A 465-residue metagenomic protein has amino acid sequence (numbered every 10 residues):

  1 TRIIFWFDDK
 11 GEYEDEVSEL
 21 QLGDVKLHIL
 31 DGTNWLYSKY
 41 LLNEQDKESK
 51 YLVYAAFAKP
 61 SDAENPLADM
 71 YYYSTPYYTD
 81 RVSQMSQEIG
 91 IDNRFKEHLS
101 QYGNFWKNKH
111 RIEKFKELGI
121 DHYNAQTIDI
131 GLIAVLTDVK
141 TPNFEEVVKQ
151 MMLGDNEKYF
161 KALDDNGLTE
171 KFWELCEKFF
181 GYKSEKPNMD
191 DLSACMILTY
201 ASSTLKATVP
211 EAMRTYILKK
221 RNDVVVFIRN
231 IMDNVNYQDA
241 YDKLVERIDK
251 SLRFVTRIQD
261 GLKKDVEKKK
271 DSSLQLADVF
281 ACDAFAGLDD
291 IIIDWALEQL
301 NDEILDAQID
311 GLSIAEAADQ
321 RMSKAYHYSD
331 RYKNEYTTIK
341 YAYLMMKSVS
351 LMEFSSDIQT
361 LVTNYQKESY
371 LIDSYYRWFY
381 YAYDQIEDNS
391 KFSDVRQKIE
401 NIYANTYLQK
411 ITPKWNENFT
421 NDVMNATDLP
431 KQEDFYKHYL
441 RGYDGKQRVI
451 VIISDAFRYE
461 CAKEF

Functional and structural regions predicted by a protein language model:
T1-R448, R458-F465: …; additionally, a secondary subgroup of soluble metalloenzymes is captured
D455: Ligand-binding pocket scaffold of soluble enzyme catalytic domains
